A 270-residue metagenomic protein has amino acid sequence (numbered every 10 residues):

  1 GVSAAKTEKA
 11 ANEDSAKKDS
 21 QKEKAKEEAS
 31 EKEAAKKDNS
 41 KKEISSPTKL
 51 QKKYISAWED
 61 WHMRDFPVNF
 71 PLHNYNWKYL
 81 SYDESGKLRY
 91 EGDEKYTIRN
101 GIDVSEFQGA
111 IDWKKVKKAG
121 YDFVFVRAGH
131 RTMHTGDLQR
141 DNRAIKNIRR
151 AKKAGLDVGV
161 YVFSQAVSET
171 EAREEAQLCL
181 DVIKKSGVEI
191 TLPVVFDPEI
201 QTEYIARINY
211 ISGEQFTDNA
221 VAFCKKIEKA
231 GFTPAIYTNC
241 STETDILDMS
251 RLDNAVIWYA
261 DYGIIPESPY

Functional and structural regions predicted by a protein language model:
V2-D103: N-terminal module-boundary/linker segments of secreted carbohydrate-active enzymes
S81-D157: N-terminal carbohydrate-binding/catalytic regions of secreted carbohydrate-active enzymes
N100-V104, V124-V126, V158-V162, V194-F196 (+2 more regions): Hydrophobic faces of well-ordered beta-strands that scaffold small-molecule active sites in alpha/beta enzyme cores
I102-D103, M133-L138, V162-T170, I205-E214: Second-shell loop/turn segments in exported
S105-K114, L138-R150, T170-S186, V221 (+2 more regions): Alpha-helical scaffolding within the catalytic cores of extracellular/periplasmic polymer-degrading hydrolases
E106-A110, F123, G129-H134, S164-E169 (+4 more regions): Solvent-exposed loop/turn segments at secondary-structure junctions within structured extracellular/periplasmic domains
K118, R149-D157, L180-V188, Q201 (+1 more regions): Sec-exported extracytoplasmic/periplasmic mature domains
V188-Y270: Surface-exposed substrate-engagement region within the catalytic domains of secreted or surface-exposed extracellular
